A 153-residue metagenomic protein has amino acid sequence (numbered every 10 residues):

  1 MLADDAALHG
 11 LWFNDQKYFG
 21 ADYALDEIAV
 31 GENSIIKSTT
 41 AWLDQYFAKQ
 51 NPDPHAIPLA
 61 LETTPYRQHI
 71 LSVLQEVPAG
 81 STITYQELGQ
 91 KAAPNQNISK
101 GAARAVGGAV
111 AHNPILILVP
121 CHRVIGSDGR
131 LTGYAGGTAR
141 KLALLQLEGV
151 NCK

Functional and structural regions predicted by a protein language model:
M1-P54, G126-K153: Low-complexity, small/basic-enriched stretches that occur predominantly at protein N-termini or linker tails
K49-K153: Nucleic acid-binding interface residues in structured DNA/RNA-binding domains, emphasizing the DNA-engaging scaffolds
